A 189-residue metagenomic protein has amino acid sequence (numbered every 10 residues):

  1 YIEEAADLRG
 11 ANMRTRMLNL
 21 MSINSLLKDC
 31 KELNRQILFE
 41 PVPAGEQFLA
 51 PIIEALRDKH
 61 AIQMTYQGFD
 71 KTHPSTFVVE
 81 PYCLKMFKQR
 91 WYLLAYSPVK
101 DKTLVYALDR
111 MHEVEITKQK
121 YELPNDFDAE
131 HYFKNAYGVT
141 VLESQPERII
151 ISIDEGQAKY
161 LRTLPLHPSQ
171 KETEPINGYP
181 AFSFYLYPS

Functional and structural regions predicted by a protein language model:
Y1-Q67: Bulky hydrophobic/aromatic content
I53-S97: Loop-centered beta-sheet repeat module
S75-F77, K102-Y106, I149, P180: Short beta-strand segments
L84, V114, E172-T173: A structural signal for short hydrophobic beta-strand segments in well-ordered beta-sheet cores
F87-W91, P98-K100, T117-Y121, E155-K159: Short, charged/polar surface micro-motifs in flexible loops or helix N-caps
V99-Y132: Flexible linker/loop signature enriched in Pro/Ser/Thr and Pro/Gly
H131-S189: Polybasic (Lys/Arg-rich)
